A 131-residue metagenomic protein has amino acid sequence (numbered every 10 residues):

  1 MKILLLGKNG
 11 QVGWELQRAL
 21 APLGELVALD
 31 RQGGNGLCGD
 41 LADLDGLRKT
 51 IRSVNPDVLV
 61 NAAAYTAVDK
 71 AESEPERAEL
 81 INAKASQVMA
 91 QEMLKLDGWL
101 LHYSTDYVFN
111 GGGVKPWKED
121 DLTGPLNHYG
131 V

Functional and structural regions predicted by a protein language model:
K2, E25, N55-D57, W99: Structural signature of beta-strand start/N-cap positions in the alpha/beta core of ABC transporter nucleotide-binding
I3-L23: N-terminal Rossmann NAD(P)H-binding glycine-rich loop of SDR-like oxidoreductase domains
L6, L29, L59-A63, L100-T105: SDR active-site strand-loop-helix element
Q11, E25-G33: Conserved glycine-rich Rossmann-like NAD(P)H-binding loop of the short-chain dehydrogenase/reductase
D30-D45: Rossmann-fold cofactor-recognition segment
L41-I81: NAD(P)H-binding glycine-rich loop region in Rossmannoid oxidoreductase-like domains and their noncatalytic homologs
S73-L101: NAD(P)-cofactor binding segment of oxidoreductase domains
L80-V88, V108-V131: Catalytic helix-loop patch of NAD(P)-dependent Rossmann-fold dehydrogenases
